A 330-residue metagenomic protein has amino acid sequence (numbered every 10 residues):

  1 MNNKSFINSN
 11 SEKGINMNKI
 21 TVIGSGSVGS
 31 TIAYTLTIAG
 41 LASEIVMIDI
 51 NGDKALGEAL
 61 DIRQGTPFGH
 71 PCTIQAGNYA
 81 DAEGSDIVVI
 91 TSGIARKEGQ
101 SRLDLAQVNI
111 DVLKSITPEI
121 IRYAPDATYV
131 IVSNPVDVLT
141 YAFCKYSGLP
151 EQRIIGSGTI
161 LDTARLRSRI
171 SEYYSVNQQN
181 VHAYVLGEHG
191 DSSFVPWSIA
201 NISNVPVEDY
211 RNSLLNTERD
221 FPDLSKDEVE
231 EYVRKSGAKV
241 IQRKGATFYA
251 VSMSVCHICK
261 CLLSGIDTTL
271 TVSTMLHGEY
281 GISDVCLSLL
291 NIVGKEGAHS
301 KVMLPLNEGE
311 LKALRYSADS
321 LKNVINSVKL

Functional and structural regions predicted by a protein language model:
M17-I20: Extreme N-terminal starter segment of soluble prokaryotic enzymes
S25-G26: Glycine-rich Rossmann-fold phosphate-binding loop(s) that bind the pyrophosphate of adenine dinucleotide cofactors
G29-S30: N-terminal Rossmann-fold NAD(P) dinucleotide-binding loop
L36: Aromatic pocket-lining residues of Rossmann-like dinucleotide-binding sites
E44, I48-D86, Q100, N323-L330: Conserved N-terminal Rossmann-fold NAD(P) cofactor-binding segment
P67-D126: Rossmann-like NAD(P)-binding element
R102-S168: Rossmann-like NAD(P)(H) cofactor-binding subdomain of soluble oxidoreductases
S147-R153, T163-L330: C-terminal substrate-binding/catalytic lobe of Rossmann-fold NAD(P)-dependent dehydrogenases
